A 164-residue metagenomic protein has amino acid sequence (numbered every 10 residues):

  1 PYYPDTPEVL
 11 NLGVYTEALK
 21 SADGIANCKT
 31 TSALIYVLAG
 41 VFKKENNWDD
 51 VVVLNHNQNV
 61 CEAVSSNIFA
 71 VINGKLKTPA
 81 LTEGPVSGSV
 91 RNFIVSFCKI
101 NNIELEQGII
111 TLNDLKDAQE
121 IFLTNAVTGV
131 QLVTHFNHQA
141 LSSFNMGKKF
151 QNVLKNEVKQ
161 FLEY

Functional and structural regions predicted by a protein language model:
P1-Y164: Helix-start/capping segments and mature chain N-termini
